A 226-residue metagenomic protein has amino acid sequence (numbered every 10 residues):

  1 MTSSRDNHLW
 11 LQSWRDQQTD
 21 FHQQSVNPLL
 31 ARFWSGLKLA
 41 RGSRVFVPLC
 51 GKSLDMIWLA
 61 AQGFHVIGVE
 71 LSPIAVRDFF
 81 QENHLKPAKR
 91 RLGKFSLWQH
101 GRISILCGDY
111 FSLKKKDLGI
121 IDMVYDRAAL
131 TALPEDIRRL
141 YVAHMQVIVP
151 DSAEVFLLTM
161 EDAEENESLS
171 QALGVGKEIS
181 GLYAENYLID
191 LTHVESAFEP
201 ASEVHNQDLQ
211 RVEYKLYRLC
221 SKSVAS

Functional and structural regions predicted by a protein language model:
T2-R41, K52-D55, G68-I103, C107-D117 (+2 more regions): Class I (Rossmann-like) S-adenosyl-L-methionine-dependent methyltransferase catalytic domain, capturing the SAM-binding
F46-G51, A129: Class I SAM-dependent methyltransferase "Motif I" SAM/SAH-binding loop
C50-K52, E135-D136: Short beta->alpha connector loops
A60-A61: Gly/Ala-rich phosphate-binding loop of Rossmann-like dinucleotide-binding domains, activating on the conserved
F64: Conserved acetyl-CoA-binding loop of GNAT-fold acetyltransferases
Y110-L113, I121-I137: A short SAM/SAH-binding and catalytic strip from SAM-dependent methyltransferases
